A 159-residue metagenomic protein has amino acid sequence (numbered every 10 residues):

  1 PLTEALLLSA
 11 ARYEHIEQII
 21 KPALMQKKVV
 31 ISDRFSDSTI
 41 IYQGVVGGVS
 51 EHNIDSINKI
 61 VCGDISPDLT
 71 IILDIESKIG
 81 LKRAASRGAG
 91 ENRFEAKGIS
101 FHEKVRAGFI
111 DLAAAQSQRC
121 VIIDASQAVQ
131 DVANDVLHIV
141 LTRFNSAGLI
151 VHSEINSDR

Functional and structural regions predicted by a protein language model:
P1-C62, D135: ATP-dependent small-molecule kinase phosphotransfer cores that center on conserved nucleotide phosphate-binding segments
A5, L73, A125: Glycine- and other small-residue-rich loops at beta-strand/loop junctions that grip anionic moieties
S9-E14, D64-I72, V105-L112, S157-D158: Low-complexity, flexible helical/coil segments
K27, P67, S117-C120: A generic structural signal for alpha->beta connector loops
I31, L69-I71, V121-I123: Hydrophobic/aromatic beta-strand patches that form the interior of the parallel beta-sheet core in alpha/beta enzyme
S38-A107: A glycine- and Lys/Arg-enriched "phosphate-lid" helix/loop adjacent to the NTP-binding pocket of small-molecule kinases
K78-R159: NTP-dependent small-molecule kinase module
